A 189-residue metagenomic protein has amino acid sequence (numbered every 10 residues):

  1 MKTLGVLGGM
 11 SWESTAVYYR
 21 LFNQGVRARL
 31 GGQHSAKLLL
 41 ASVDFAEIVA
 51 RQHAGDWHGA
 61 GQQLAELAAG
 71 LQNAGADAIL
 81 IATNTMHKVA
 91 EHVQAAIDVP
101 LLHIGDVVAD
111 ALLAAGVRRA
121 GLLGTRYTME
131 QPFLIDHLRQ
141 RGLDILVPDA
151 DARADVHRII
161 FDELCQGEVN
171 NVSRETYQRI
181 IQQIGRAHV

Functional and structural regions predicted by a protein language model:
M1-Q62, Q131, I135-V169: N-terminal glycine-rich anion-binding loop in soluble enzyme alpha/beta folds
G5, R118-L123: Conserved beta-strand elements of the Class I
L30-Q33, V93-A114, V147-P148: Short, acidic/small-residue loops that bind anionic groups at enzyme active sites
L39-A41, D77-T83: Short beta-strand segments at enzyme active-site cores
A54-G70, N170-I180: Glycine-rich, highly charged phosphate/nucleotide-binding loops
H58-L67, Q72, T83-A96: N-terminal active-site wall of soluble small-molecule enzyme domains
A60-A68, L102-A120: Hydrophobic alpha-helical segments within soluble ligand-binding/sensing domains
A187-V189: Conserved small/polar residues in nucleotide/adenosyl-binding loops
